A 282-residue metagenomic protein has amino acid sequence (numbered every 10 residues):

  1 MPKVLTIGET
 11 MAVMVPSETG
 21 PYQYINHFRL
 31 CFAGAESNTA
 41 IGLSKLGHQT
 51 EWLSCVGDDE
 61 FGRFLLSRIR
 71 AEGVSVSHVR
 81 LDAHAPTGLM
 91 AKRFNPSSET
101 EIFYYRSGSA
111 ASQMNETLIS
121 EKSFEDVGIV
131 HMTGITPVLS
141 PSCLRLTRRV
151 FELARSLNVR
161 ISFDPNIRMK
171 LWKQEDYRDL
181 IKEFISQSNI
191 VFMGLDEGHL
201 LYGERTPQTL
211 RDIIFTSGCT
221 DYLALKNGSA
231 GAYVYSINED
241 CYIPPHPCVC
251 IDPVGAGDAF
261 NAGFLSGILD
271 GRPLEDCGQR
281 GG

Functional and structural regions predicted by a protein language model:
M1-L5, E152-S156, E204-G282: Conserved phosphate-binding/catalytic region of the ribokinase-like
M1-S75, M114, I251: Glycine-rich phosphate/adenosyl-contacting loop at the front of the ribokinase-like
I41, L89-R93, G231-V234: Short beta-strand scaffold segments in enzyme catalytic cores
L43, G194, G257: Short, conserved phosphate/pyrophosphate- and ester-handling motifs at nucleotide-, phospho-/glycolipid
Q49-G134: Conserved N-terminal subdomain of the carbohydrate kinase-like
S120, I181, C250: Acidic, amphipathic alpha-helical patches
I129, I135-I213, D221, A230-G231: Conserved beta-alpha-beta core of the PfkB/ribokinase-like small-molecule kinase fold
